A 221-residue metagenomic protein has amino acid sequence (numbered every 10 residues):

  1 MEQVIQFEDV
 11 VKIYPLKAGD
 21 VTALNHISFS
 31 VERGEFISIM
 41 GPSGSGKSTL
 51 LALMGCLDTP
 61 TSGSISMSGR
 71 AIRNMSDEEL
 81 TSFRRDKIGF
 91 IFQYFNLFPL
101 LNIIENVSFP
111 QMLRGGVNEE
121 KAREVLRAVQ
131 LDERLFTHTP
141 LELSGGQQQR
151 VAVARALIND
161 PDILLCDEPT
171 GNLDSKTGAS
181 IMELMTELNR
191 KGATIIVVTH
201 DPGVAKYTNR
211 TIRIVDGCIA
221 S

Functional and structural regions predicted by a protein language model:
G63-A71: Conserved ABC transporter NBD signature motif
R70-A71, V117-R134: Conserved ABC ATPase "signature" region
L101-S108: Short coil-to-helix segment of the ABC ATPase nucleotide-binding domain corresponding to the Q-loop/switch region
T139-L143, Q147-Q149: Conserved ABC ATPase signature
V153: Hydrophobic anchor residue at the start of the ABC signature
D160: Conserved catalytic motifs of ABC-family nucleotide-binding domains
L164-D167: Catalytic Walker B motif of ABC-type/P-loop ATPase nucleotide-binding domains
